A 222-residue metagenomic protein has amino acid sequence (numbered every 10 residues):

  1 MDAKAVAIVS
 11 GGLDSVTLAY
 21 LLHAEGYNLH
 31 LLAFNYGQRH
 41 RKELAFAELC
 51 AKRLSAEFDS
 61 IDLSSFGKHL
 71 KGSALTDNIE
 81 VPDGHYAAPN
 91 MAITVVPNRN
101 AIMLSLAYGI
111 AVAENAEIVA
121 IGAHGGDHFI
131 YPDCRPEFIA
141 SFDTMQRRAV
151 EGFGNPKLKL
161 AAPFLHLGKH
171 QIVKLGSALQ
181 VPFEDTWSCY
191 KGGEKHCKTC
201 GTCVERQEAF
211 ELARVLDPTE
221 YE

Functional and structural regions predicted by a protein language model:
M1-L179: ATP-dependent adenylation/nucleotidyltransferase module used to activate substrates
P82, Q207-E211: A polyampholytic, Gly/Pro-enriched intrinsically disordered region
S105, W187-E208: Local cysteine-cluster metal-coordination motifs and their immediate loop/turn environment, predominantly Fe-S cluster
V150, E211-R214: Short amphipathic alpha-helical interaction/hinge segments
G176-A178, F183-G192: Short, intrinsically disordered, charge-biased short linear motifs at domain edges
G192-G193, A213-E222: Short cysteine/histidine-rich metal-coordination sites, predominantly Zn2+-binding motifs
